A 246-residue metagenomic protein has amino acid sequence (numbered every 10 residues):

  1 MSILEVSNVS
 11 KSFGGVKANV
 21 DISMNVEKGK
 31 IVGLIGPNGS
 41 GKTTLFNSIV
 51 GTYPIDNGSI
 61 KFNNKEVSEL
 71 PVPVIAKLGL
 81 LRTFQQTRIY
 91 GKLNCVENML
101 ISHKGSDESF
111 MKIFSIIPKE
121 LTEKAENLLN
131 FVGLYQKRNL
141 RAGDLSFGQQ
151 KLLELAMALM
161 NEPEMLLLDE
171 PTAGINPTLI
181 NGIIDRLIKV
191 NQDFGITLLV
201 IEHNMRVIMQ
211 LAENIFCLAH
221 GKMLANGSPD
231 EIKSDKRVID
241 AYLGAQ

Functional and structural regions predicted by a protein language model:
I35-P37: The feature captures the beta-strand-to-loop junction immediately N-terminal to the Walker
V50: Helix-to-loop junction immediately C-terminal to a conserved catalytic motif
G58-K65, L78: Conserved ABC transporter NBD signature motif
K112-K137, T178, D185-I188: Conserved ABC ATPase "signature" region
E162: Conserved catalytic motifs of ABC-family nucleotide-binding domains
L166-E170: Catalytic Walker B motif of ABC-type/P-loop ATPase nucleotide-binding domains
